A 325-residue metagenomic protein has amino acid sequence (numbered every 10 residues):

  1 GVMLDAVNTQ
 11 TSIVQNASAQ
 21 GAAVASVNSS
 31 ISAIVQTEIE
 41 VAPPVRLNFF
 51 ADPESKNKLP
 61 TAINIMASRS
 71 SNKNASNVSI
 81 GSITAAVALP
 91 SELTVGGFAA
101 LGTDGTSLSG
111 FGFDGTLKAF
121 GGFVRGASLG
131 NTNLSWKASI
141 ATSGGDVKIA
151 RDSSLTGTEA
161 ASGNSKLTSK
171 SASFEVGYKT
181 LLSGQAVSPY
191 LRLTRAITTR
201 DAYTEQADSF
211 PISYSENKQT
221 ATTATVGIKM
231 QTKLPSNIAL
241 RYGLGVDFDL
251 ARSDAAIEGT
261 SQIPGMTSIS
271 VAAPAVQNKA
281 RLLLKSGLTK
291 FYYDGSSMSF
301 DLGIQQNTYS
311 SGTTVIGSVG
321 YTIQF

Functional and structural regions predicted by a protein language model:
G1-V2, T267: Membrane-interacting alpha-helical segments
V2-V187, V276, D301-I323: Outer membrane beta-barrel translocator domains of Type V secretion systems
M3-A23, D201-S215, T223-G227: Short, flexible active-site loops
G105-F111, D146-S165, T199-T220, A251-K279: Solvent-exposed, glycine/polar-rich loop segments of beta-barrel outer-membrane systems
A119-G126, Y214-F325: Outer membrane beta-barrel transmembrane domains
